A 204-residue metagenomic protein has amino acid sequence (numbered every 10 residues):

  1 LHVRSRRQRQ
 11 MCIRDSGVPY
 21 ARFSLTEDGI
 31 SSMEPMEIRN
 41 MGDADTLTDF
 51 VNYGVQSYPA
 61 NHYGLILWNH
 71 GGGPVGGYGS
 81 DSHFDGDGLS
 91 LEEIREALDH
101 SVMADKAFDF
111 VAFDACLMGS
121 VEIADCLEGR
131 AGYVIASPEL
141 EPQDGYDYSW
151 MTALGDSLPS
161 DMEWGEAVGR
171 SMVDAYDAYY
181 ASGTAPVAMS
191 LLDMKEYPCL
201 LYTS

Functional and structural regions predicted by a protein language model:
L1-R9, I13, Y202: Single conserved hydrophobic/aromatic residue that forms the stacking wall/gate of nucleotide- or nucleobase-binding
S5, M11, T26, E34 (+2 more regions): Serine/threonine-rich low-complexity intrinsically disordered regions
S5-R9, G54, A124, G169: Small-side-chain structural scaffolding
R6-R7, Y63-L65, D109-V111, V134: Hydrophobic beta-strand segments of well-ordered beta-sheets in folded domains
Q8-R9, P35-I38, D147, D193: Short, solvent-exposed coil/turn linker segments
R14-K106, A115-C116, V121-E122, P138-E139: Catalytic-core segments of thiol-dependent peptidases
G79-S204: Terminal, contiguous helix-loop blocks that mediate binding/assembly
